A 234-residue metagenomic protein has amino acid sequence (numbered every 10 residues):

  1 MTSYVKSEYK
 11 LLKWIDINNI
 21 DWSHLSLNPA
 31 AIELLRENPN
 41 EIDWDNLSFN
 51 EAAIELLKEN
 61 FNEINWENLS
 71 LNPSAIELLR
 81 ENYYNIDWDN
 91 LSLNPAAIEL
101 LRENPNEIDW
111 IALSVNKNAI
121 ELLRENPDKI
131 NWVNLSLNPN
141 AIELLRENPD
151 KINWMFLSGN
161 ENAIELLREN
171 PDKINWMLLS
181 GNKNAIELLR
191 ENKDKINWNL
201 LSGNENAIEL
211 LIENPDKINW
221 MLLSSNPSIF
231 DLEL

Functional and structural regions predicted by a protein language model:
M1-L234: Alpha-helical scaffold segments
